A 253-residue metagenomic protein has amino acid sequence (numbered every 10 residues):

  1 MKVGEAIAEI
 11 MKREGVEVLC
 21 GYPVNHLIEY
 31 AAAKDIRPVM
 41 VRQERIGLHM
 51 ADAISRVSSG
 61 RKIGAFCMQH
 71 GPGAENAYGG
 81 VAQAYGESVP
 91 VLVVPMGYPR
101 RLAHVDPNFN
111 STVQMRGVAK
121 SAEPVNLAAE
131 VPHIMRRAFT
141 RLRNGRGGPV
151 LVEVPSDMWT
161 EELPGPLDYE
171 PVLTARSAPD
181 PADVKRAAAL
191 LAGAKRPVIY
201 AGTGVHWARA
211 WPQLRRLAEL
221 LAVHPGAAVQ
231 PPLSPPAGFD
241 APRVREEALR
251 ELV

Functional and structural regions predicted by a protein language model:
M1-V253: N-terminal alpha/beta PP-like core and its mobile active-site loop of ThDP/TPP-dependent enzymes
